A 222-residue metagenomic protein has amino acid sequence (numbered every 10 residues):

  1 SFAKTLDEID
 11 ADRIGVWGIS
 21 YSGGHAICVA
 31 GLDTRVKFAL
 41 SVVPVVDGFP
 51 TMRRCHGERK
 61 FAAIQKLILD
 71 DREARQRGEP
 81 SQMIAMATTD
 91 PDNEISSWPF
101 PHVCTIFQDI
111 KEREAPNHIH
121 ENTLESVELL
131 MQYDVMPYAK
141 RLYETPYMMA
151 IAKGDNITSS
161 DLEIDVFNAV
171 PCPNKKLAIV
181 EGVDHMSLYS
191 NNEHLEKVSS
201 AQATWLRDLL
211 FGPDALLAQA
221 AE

Functional and structural regions predicted by a protein language model:
S1-G15, G78-E79, M83: Gly/Ser-rich "nucleophile elbow"/oxyanion-hole loop immediately N-terminal to the catalytic nucleophile in hydrolases
G18-S22, A26: Gly/Ala-rich beta-loop-alpha elbow adjacent to hydrolase catalytic centers
H25-F107: Alpha/beta-hydrolase-fold enzymes
C55, E121-A139: Active-site nucleophile elbow and catalytic-triad environment of alpha/beta-hydrolase enzymes
M131, N156-L162: Conserved alpha/beta-hydrolase "acid-adjacent" motif
L142-Y143, M149-I151, D155: Short beta-strand/loop motif that positions the catalytic acidic residue of the alpha/beta-hydrolase fold
V170-M186: Catalytic histidine neighborhood in serine/cysteine hydrolases with alpha/beta-hydrolase-type architecture
V183-E196: Catalytic histidine-centered segment of alpha/beta-hydrolase-like enzymes
